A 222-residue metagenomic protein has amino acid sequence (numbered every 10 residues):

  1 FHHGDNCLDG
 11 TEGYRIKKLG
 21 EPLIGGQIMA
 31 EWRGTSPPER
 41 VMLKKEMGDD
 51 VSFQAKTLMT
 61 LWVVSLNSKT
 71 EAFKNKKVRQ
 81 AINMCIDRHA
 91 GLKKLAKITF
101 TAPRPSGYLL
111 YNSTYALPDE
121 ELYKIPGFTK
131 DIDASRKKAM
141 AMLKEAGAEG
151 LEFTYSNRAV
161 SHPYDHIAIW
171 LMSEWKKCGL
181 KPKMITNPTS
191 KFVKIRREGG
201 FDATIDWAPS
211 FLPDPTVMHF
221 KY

Functional and structural regions predicted by a protein language model:
H2-H3, C7-G10, R15-K18, G25 (+4 more regions): Ligand/substrate-recognition segments at binding pockets and active sites
H3-K69, W207-A208: Extracellular/periplasmic solute-recognition and catalytic clefts
Q27, E46-M47, A55, S68-T70 (+6 more regions): Sec/Tat-exported extracytoplasmic proteins
M29-G34, S52-A55, W62-S65, M84-C85 (+4 more regions): Structural recognition of the beta-strand scaffold that forms the well-ordered cores of secreted hydrolase catalytic
R40-Q54, E198-F201, D214-Y222: Ligand-binding "clamshell"
A55, K69, F73-Y115, H166-I167: Periplasmic-binding protein-like
N67-E71, V78-A81, L122-D131, N157-S161: Second-shell loop/turn segments in exported
A102-E145, S161-Y164: Structural transition elements
